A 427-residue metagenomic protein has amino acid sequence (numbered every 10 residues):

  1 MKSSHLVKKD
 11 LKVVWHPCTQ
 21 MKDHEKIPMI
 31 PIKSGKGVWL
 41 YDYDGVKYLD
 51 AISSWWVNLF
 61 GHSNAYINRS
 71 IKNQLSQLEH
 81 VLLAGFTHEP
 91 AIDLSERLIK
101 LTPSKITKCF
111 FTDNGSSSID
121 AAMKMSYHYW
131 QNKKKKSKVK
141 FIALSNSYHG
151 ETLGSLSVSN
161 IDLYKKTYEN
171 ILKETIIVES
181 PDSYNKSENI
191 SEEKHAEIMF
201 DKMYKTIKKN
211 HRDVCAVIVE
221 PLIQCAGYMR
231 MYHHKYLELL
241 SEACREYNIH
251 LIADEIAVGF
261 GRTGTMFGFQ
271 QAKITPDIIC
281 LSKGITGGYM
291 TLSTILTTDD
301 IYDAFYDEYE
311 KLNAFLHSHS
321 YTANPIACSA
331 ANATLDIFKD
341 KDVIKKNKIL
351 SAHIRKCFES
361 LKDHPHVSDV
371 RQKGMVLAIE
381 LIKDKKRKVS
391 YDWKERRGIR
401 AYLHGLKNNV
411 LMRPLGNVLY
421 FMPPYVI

Functional and structural regions predicted by a protein language model:
M1-I427: Conserved N-terminal phosphate-binding loop of PLP-dependent enzymes in the Aspartate aminotransferase
